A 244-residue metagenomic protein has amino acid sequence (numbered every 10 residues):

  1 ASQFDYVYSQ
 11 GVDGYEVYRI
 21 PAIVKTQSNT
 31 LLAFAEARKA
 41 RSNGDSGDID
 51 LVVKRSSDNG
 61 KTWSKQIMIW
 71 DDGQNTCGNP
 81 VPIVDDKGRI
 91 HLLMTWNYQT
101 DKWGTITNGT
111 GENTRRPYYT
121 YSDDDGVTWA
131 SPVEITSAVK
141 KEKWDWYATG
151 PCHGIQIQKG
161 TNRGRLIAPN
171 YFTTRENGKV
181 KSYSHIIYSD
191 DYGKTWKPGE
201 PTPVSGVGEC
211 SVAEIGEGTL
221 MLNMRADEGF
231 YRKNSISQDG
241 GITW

Functional and structural regions predicted by a protein language model:
A1-W244: Asp-box/BNR beta-propeller blade signature and adjacent active/binding-site loops in extracellular glycan-interacting
